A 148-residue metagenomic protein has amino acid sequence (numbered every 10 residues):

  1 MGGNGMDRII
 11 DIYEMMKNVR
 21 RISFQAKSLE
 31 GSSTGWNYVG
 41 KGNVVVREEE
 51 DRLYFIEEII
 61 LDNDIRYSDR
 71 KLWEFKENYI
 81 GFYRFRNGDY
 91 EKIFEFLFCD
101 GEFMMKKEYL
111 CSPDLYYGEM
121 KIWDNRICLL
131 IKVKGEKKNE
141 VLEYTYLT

Functional and structural regions predicted by a protein language model:
G5-T145: Soluble ligand-binding/transfer domains with enclosed cavities or grooves
